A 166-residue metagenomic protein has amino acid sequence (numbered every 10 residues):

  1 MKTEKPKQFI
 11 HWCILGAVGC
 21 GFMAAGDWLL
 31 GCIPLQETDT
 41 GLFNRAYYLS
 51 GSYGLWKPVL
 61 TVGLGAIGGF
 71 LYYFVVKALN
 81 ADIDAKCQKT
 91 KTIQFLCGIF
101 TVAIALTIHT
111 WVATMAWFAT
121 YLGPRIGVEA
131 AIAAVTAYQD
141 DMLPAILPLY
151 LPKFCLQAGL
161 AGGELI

Functional and structural regions predicted by a protein language model:
K2-I166: Hydrophobic, aromatic-enriched alpha-helical segments typical of multi-pass transmembrane helices
